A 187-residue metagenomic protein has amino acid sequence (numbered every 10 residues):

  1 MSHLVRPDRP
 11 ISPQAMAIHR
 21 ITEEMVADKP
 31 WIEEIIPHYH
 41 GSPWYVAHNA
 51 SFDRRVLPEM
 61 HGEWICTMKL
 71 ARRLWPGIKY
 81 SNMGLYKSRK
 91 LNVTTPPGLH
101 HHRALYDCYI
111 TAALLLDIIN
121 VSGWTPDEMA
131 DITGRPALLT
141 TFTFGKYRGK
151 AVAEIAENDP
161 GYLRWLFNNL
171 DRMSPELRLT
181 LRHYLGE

Functional and structural regions predicted by a protein language model:
M1-E23, H40-K150: Metal-dependent phosphoesterase core characteristic of DEDDh/y 3'-5' exonuclease domains
E24-E33: Glycine-rich, highly charged phosphate/nucleotide-binding loops
W31, R148-E154, Y162: Short, structural beta-strand-to-alpha-helix junction motif
E34-H38: Short amphipathic alpha-helix with an adjacent loop that forms part of the alpha/beta core around
K79-N82, D159-P160, R178: Alpha-helix initiation and N-capping motif
E154-E176: Short, surface-exposed, low-complexity cationic segments
R178-E187: Short, amphipathic C-terminal "tail helix"
